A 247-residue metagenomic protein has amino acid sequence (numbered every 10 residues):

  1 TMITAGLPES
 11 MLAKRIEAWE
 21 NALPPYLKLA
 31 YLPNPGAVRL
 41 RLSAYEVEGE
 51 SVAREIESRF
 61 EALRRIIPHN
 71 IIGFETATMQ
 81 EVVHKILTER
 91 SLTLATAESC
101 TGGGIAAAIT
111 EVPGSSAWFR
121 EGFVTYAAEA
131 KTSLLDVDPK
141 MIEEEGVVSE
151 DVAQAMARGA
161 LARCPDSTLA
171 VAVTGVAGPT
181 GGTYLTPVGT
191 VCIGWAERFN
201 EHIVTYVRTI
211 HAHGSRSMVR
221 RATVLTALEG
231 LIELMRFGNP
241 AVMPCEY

Functional and structural regions predicted by a protein language model:
T1-G36, R41, S51-I56: Accessory alpha-helical/coil subdomains and C-terminal extensions that flank or cap enzyme catalytic cores
R41-S43, G194: Beta-strand residues in well-ordered beta-sheet regions across diverse protein folds
Y45-G49: A short interface-forming secondary-structure element
E50-Y247: Short alpha-helical segments enriched in small residues
